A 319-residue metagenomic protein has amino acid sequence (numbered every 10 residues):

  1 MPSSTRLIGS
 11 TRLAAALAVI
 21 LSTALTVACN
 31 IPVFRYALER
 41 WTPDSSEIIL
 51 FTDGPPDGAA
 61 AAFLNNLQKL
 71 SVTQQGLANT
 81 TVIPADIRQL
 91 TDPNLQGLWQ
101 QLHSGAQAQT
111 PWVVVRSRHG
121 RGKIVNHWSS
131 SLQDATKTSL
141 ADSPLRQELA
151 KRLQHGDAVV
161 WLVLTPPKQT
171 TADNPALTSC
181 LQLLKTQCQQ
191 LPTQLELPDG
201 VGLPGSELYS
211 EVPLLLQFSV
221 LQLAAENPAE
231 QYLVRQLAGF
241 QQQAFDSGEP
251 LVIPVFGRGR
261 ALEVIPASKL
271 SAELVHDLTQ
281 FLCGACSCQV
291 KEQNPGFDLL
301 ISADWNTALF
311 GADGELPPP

Functional and structural regions predicted by a protein language model:
P2-A14: Bacterial N-terminal signal peptides that target proteins for export
S3-S4, S22, P32-F34: Short secondary-structure boundary micro-motifs
R12-A24: Bacterial N-terminal signal peptides
T26-P319: Non-globular targeting/processing and membrane-anchoring segments
